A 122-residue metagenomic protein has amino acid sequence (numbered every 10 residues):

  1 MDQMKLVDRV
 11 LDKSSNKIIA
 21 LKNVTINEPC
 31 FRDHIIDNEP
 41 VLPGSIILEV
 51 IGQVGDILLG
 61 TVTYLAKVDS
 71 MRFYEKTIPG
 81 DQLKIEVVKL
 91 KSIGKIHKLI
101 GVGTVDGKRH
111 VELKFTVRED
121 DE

Functional and structural regions predicted by a protein language model:
D2-L42: Catalytic strand-loop segment that frames the active site of acyl-thioester-processing enzymes
L6-D8, D12-K17, P79-D81, V88-E122: HotDog/MaoC-like acyl-thioester-processing domains
K17, P40-D56: Short, well-structured hydrophobic secondary-structure segments
I18, L59-T63, R109: Secondary-structure boundary/capping signal
V24, L59, V105-G107: Generic helix-packing signal
G52-E86: Hydrophobic beta-strand-centered segment that forms part of the acyl-chain substrate-binding groove
